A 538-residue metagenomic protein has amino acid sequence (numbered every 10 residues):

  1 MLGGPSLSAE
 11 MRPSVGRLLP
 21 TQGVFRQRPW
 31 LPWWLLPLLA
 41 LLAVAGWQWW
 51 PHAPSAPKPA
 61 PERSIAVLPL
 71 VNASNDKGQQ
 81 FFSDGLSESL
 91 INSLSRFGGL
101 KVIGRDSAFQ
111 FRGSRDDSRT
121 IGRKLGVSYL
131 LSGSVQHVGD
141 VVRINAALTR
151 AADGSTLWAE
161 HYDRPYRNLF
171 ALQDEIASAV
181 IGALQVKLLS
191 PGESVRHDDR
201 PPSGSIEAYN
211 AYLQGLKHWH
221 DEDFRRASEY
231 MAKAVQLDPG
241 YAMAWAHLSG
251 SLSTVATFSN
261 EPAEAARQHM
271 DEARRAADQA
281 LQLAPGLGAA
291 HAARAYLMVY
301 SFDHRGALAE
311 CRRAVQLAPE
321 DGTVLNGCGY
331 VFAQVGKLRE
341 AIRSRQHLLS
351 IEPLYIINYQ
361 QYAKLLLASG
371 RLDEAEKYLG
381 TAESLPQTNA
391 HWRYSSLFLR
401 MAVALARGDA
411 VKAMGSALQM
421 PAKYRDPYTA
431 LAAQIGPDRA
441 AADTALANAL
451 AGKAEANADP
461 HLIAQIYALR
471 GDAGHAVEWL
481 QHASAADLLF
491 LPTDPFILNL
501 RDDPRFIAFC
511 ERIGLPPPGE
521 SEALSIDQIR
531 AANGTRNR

Functional and structural regions predicted by a protein language model:
M1-Q27: N-terminal intrinsically disordered, acidic low-complexity segments at the extreme N-terminus
G4-E10, S14, F97, A151 (+4 more regions): Phosphate/oxyanion-binding loops and surfaces in catalytic or ligand/nucleic-acid-binding neighborhoods
W30-T388, L397-A404, A410-Q419: Acidic, proline/glycine-rich low-complexity intrinsically disordered segments
P32-W33, L469, E478-R538: C-terminal non-catalytic interaction modules
Y296-V299, Y330, P427-R439, D443-A454 (+1 more regions): Alpha-helical adaptor scaffolds
Q316, L349-P353, T381-A390, A417-Y424 (+3 more regions): Solenoid-like repeat scaffolds
S395-A404, T429-R439, F490-P504: TPR/TPR-like alpha-solenoid helical repeat scaffolds
A456, P460-S484: Sterile Alpha Motif
